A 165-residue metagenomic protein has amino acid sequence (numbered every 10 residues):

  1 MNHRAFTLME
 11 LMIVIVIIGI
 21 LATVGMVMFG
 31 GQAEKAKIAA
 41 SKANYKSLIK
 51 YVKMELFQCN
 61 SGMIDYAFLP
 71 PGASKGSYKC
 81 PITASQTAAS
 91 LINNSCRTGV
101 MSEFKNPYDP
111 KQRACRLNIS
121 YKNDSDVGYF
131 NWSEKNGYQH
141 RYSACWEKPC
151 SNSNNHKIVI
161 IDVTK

Functional and structural regions predicted by a protein language model:
N2, A33, A40, S153-N155 (+1 more regions): Generic N-terminal leader/processing signal
N2-G30: N-terminal single-pass transmembrane signal-anchor helix
A5-L8, I18, Y45-L48, K53 (+2 more regions): Generic N-terminal initiation segments characterized by hydrophobic and/or small/turn-forming residues
G31-G72: Conserved hydrophobic/amphipathic alpha-helical signal-anchor segments
F57-K165: Periplasmic/extracellular, small/polar-rich flexible segments of pilin-like filament-forming proteins
